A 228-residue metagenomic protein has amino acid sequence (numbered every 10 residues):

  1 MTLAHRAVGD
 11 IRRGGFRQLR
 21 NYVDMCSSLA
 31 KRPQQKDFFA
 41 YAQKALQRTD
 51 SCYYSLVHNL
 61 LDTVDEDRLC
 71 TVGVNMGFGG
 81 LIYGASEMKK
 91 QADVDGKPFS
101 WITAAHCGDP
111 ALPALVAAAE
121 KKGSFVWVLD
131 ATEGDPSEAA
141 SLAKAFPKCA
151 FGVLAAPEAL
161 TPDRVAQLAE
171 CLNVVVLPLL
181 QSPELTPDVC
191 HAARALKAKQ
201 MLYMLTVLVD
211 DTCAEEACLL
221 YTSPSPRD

Functional and structural regions predicted by a protein language model:
M1-A45: Long terminal accessory regions outside catalytic cores
Y41-A105: N-terminal [4Fe-4S]-dependent radical SAM core
M88-D93, L115, R164-V165: Short, charged beta->alpha transition segments
I102-A114, K121-D135, F146-T161, L168-P187 (+2 more regions): Core AdoMet radical
V116, A139-A143, V165-A166, V189-A193: Generic structural signal for well-ordered alpha-helices, preferentially at hydrophobic/aromatic core positions
K197: Cysteine-centric redox/oxidoreductase cores and disulfide-bonded domains
E216-L220: Catalytic cores of alpha/beta
Y221-D228: Conserved small/polar residues in nucleotide/adenosyl-binding loops
